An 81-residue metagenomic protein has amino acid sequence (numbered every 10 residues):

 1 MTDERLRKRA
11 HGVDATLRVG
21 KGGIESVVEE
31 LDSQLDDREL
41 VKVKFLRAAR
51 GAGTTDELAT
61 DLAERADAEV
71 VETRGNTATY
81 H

Functional and structural regions predicted by a protein language model:
M1-H81: Positively charged, polar, low-complexity stretches
